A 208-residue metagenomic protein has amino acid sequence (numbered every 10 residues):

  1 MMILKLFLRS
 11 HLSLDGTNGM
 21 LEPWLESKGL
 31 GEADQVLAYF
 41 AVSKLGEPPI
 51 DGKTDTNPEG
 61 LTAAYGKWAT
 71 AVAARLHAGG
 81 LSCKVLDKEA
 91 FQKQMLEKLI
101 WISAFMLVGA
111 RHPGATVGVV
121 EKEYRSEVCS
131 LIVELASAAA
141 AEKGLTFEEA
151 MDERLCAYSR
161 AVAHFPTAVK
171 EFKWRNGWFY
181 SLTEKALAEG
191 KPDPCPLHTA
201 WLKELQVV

Functional and structural regions predicted by a protein language model:
M1-I50: Rossmann-like NAD(P)(H) cofactor-binding subdomain of soluble oxidoreductases
K5, A90-W101, E189-P196: Short, surface-exposed loop and linker segments with low hydrophobicity and enrichment for Pro/Ser/Thr
P23-K28, G46-T54, V120-K122, A136-K143: Low-complexity, flexible helical/coil segments
A38-H77: Short beta-strand and adjoining strand-loop segment in the mid-core of the Rossmann-like NAD(P)-dependent dehydrogenase
L45-G60, H112-E121, S159-T167: Helix-loop-beta segment of a Rossmann-like dinucleotide-binding subdomain
Y65-M95, W101, F105: ATP/pyrophosphate-binding catalytic subdomain of soluble kinases
T70, A74-H77, L81, S126-V208: NAD(P)-dependent Rossmann-like dehydrogenase/reductase catalytic/cofactor-binding core
A90-E134: Active-site-proximal catalytic alpha-helix in oxidoreductases
